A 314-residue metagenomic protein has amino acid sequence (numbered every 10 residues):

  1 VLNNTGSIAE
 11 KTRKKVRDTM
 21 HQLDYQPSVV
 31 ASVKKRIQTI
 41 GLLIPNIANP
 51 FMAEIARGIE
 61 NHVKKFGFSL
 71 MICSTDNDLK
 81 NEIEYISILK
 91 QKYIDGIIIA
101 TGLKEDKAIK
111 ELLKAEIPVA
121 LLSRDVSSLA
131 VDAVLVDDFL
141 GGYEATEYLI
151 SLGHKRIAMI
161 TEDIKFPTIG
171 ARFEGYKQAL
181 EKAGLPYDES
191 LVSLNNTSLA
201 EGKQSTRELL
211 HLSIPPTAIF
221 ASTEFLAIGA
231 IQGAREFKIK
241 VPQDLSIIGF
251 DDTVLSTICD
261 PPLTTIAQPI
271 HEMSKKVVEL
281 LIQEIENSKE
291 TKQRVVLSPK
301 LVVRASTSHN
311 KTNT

Functional and structural regions predicted by a protein language model:
V1-R36, N313: N-terminal helix-turn-helix DNA-binding module of bacterial transcription factors
K15, F51-F68, G141-A145, P167-P186 (+4 more regions): Short, solvent-exposed amphipathic alpha-helices that sit in or adjacent to ligand/effector-binding or catalytic
M20-R57, K65-F66, D76-N77, I88-Q91: N-terminal helix-turn-helix/winged-helix DNA-binding helices and compositionally similar short basic alpha-helical
N61-K107: Central regulatory/effector-binding core of bacterial HTH transcription factors
S69, N77, I99-E144, I164-K165 (+3 more regions): Flexible loop/hinge segments that line or gate small-molecule binding clefts
V134-M159, E174-Q178, L199-E208, A227 (+1 more regions): Hydrophobic alpha-helical segments within soluble ligand-binding/sensing domains
Y143-A183, S190, Q293-T307: An alpha-beta-alpha
S205-T314: Flexible loop/turn connectors
